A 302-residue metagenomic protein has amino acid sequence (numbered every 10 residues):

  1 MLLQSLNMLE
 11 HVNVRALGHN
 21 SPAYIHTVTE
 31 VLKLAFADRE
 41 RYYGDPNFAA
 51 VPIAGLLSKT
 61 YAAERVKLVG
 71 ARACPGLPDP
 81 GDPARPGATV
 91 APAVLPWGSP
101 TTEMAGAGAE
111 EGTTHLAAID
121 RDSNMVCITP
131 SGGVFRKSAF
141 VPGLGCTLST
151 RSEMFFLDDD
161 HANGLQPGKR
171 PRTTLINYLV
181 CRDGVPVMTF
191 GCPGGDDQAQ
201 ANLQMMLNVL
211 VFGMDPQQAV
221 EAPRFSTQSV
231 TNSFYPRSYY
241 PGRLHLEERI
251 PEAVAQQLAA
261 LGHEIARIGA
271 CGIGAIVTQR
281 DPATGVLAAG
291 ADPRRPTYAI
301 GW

Functional and structural regions predicted by a protein language model:
Q4-E10, C192-Q218: Alpha-helical support elements that line or immediately flank enzyme active sites and cofactor-binding pockets
H11-S131, V141-L144, G269: Internal maturation/activation junctions in enzymes
P92-E103, F156-L165, A259-G262: Short Pro/Gly-enriched beta-strand edge/turn motifs at strand-loop
T114-I119, C127, N177-L179, I273-D281: Short beta-strand scaffold segments in enzyme catalytic cores
I119-M188, Q204, N208-F212, P216-Q217: Active-site rim segments in enzyme catalytic domains, especially the processed small/beta chain of N-terminal
D122, P167-K169, N202, V211-A270: Extended C-terminal subregions enriched in glycine
E252-W302: In a subset of proteins, long, contiguous C-terminal domains/tails are tracked
